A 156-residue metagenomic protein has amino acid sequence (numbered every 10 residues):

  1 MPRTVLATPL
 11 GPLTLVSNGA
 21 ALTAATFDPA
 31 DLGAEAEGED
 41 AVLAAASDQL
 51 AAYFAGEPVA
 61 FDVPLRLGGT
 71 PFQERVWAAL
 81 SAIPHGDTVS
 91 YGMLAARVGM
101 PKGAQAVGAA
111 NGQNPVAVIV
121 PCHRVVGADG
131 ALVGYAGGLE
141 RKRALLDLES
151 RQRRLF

Functional and structural regions predicted by a protein language model:
M1-K102, S150-F156: Basic nucleic-acid-binding alpha-helical/helix-turn surface characteristic of O6-alkylguanine DNA
P84, P115-V118: Histidine- and aromatic-rich ligand-binding microenvironments
Q105-N114: Regulatory, non-catalytic segments
V118-V125: Short Lys/Arg-enriched helix C-cap and helix-to-coil transition segments that create basic nucleic-acid-contact patches
A128-F156: …primarily DNA-binding HTH/wHTH and HhH modules…
